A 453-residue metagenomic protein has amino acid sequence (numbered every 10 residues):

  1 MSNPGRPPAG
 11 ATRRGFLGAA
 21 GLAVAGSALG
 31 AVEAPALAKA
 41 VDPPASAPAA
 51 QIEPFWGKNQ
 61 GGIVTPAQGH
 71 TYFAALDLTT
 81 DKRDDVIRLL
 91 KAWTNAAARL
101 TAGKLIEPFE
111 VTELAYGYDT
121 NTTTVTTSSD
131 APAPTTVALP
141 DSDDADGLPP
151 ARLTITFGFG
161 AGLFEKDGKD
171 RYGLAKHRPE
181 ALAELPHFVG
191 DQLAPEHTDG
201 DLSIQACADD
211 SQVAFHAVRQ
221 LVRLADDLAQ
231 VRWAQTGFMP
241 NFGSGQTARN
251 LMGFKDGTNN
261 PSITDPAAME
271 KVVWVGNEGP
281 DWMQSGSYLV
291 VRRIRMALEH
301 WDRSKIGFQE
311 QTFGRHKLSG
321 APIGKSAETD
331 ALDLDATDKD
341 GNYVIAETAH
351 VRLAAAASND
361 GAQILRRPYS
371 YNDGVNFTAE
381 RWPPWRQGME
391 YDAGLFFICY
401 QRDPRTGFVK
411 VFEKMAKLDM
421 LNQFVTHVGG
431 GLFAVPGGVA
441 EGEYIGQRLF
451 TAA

Functional and structural regions predicted by a protein language model:
M1-A11: N-terminal secretory signal peptides
G15-A31, V41-A453: Long, histidine/aromatic-enriched segments associated with O2/redox biology
A36-A40: Boundary at the C-terminal end of the N-terminal hydrophobic targeting segment
